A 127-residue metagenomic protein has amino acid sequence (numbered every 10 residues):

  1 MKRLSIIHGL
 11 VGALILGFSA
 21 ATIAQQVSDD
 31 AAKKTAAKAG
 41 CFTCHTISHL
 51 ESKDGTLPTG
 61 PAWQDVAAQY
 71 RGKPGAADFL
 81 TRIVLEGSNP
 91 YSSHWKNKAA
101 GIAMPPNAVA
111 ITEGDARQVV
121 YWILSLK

Functional and structural regions predicted by a protein language model:
M1-L10: Bacterial N-terminal signal peptides that target proteins for export
T22-Q26: Boundary at the C-terminal end of the N-terminal hydrophobic targeting segment
V27-I47: Sequence/structural segment immediately N-terminal to covalent heme-attachment motifs in c-type and related
A36, G114-L126: Aromatic- and Gly/Pro-enriched helix-to-coil junctions and flexible linker segments
T43, H49-Y70, E86-D115: Axial heme c-ligation environment in periplasmic c-type cytochrome domains
H45, L85, L124-K127: Protein kinase-like catalytic domain
K73-A76, R82-I83: Post-signal/leader-peptide non-cytosolic segments of secretory proteins
